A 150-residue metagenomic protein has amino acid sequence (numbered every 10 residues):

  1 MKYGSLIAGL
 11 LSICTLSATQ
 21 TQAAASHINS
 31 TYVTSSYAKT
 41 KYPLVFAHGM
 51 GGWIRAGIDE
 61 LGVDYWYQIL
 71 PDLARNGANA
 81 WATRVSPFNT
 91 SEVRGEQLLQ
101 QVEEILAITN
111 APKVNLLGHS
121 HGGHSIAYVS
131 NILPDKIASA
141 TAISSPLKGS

Functional and structural regions predicted by a protein language model:
M1-I7: Bacterial N-terminal signal peptides that target proteins for export
A8-T15: Bacterial N-terminal signal peptides
L16-A18, L44: A composition/secondary-structure signal for short, hydrophobic, low-basic-content segments with alpha-helix propensity
T19-A23: Sec/Tat signal peptide C-region and signal peptidase I cleavage site
A24-S35: A short, compositionally biased domain-edge/stem linker segment
S36-V114: Active-site catalytic motif of lipid deacylating hydrolases and related acyltransferases
H48, E96-S150: Serine-dependent carboxylesterase/thioesterase catalytic core of lipase-like alpha/beta-hydrolase/SGNH enzymes
